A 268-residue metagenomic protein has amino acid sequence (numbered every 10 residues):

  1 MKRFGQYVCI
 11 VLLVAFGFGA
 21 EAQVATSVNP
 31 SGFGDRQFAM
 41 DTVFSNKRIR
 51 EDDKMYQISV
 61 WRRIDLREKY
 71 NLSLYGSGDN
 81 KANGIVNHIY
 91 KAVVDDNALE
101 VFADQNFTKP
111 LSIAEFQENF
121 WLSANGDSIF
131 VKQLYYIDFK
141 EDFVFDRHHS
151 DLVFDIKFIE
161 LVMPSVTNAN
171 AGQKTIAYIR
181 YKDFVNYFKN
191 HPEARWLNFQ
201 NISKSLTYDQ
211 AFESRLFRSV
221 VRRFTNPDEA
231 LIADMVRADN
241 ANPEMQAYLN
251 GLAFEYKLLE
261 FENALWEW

Functional and structural regions predicted by a protein language model:
M1-N29: Bacterial Sec-dependent N-terminal signal peptides
Q23-H148, V166, Y181-W268: A domain-level signal for the mature, folded cores of soluble proteins
K132-L134, F154-I156, K174-I176: Extracytoplasmic
A171-V185: Surface-exposed flexible segments
